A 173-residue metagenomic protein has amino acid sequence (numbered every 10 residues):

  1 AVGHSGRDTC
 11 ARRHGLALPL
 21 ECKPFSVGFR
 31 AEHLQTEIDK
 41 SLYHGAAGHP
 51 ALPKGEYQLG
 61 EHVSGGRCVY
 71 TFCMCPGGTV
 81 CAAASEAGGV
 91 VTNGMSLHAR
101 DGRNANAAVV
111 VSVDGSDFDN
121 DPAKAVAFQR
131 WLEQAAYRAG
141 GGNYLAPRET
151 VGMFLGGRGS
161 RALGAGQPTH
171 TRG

Functional and structural regions predicted by a protein language model:
A1-G173: Residues forming the flavin
